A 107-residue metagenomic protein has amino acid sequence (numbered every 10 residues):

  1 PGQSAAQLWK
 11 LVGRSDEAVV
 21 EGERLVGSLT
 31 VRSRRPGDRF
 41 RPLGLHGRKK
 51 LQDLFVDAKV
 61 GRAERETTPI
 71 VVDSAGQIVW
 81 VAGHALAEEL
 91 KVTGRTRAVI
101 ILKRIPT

Functional and structural regions predicted by a protein language model:
P1-T107: Basic, glycine-rich polyanion-binding accessory segments appended to enzymes
